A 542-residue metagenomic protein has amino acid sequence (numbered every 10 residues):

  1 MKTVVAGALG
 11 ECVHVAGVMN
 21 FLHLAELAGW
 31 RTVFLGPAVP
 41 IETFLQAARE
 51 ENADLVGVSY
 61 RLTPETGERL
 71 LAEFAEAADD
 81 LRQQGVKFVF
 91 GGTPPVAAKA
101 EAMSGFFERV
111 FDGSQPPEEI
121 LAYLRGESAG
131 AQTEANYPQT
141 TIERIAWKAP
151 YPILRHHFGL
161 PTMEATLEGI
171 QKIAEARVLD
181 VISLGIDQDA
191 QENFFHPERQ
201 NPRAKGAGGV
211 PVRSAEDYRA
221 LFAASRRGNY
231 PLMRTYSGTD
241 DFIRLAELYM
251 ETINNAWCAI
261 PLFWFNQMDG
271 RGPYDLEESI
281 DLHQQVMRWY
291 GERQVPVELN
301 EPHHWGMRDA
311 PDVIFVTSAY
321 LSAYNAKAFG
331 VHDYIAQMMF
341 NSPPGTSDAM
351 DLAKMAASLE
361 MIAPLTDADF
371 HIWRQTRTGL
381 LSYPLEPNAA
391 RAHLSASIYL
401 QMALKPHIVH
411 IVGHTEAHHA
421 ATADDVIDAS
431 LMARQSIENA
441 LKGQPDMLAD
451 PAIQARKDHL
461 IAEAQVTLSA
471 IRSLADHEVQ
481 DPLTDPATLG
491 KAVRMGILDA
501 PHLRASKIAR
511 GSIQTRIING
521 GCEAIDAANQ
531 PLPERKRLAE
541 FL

Functional and structural regions predicted by a protein language model:
M1-V13, L121-A131: A short, flexible N-terminal coil/short beta segment enriched in small residues
T3-A16, N20, E26-L27, R31 (+2 more regions): Non-catalytic terminal/interface segments that mediate subunit docking, oligomerization, and allosteric communication
V5, L55-S59, S183, A259 (+1 more regions): Structural motif
V18, L22, E26-A28, T32-V110: Cofactor-cradling patches in redox/metallo enzymes
N20, T43-Q46, R69-E76, E168 (+9 more regions): Alpha-helical scaffolding segments of alpha/beta enzyme cores, especially the outer helices of TIM-barrel or partial
L62-T66, R82, K87-F88, P94-V96 (+4 more regions): Catalytic alpha/beta active-site cores
E127-P197, R203, G228-N229, P406-A421 (+2 more regions): Acidic, glycine-enriched catalytic cores built around paired aspartates
P273-Y274, Q294-D428: Long alpha-helical, hydrophobic tracts
